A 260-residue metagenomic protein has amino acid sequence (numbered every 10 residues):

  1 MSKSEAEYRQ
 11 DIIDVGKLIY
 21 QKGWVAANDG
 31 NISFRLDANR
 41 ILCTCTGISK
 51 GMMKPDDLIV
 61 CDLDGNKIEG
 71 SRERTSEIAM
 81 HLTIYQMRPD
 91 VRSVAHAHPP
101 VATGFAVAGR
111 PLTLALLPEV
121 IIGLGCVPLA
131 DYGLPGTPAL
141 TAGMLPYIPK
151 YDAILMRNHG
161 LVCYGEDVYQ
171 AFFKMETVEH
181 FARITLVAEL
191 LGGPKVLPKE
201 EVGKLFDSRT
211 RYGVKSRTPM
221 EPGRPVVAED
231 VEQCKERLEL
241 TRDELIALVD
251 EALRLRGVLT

Functional and structural regions predicted by a protein language model:
M1-T260: Glycine-rich flexible loops
